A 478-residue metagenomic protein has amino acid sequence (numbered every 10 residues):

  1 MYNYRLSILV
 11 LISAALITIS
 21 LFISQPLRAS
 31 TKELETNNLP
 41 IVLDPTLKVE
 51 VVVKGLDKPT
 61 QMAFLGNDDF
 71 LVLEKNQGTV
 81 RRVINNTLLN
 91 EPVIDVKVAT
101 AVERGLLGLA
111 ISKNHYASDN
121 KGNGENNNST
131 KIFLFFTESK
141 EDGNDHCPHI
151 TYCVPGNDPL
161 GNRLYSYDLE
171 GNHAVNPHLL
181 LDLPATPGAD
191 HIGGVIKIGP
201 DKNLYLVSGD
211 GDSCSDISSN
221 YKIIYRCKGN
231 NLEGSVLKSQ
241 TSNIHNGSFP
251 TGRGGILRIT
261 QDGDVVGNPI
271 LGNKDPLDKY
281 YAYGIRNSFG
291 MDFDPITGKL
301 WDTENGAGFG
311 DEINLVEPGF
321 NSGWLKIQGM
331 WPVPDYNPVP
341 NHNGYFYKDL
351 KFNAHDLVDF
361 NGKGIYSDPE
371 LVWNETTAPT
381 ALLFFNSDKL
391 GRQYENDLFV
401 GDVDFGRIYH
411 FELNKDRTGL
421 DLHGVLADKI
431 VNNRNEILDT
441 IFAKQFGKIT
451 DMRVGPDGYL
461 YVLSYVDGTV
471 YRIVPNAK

Functional and structural regions predicted by a protein language model:
K32-V42, Q77, R104-L106, N114-S118 (+6 more regions): Beta-propeller domain segments
T36-D57, A174-P177, N433-I441: A short helix->beta-strand "capping" segment at the edge of beta-propeller domains
V51-D57, V93-A101, L181-P187, G272 (+3 more regions): Surface loop/turn motifs at the tips and blade-to-blade linkers of beta-strand repeat domains
L71-I94: Beta-propeller domains
V72-L73, L134-F135, L206-V207, D302-T303 (+2 more regions): Residue position within the beta-strands of beta-propeller blades
H146-K197: Asp-box/WD-like beta-propeller blade repeats and closely related beta-sheet repeat scaffolds
D451-K478: Blade-level signature of beta-propeller repeat domains, shared across WD40, Kelch, NHL, RCC1 and BNR/Asp-box propellers
